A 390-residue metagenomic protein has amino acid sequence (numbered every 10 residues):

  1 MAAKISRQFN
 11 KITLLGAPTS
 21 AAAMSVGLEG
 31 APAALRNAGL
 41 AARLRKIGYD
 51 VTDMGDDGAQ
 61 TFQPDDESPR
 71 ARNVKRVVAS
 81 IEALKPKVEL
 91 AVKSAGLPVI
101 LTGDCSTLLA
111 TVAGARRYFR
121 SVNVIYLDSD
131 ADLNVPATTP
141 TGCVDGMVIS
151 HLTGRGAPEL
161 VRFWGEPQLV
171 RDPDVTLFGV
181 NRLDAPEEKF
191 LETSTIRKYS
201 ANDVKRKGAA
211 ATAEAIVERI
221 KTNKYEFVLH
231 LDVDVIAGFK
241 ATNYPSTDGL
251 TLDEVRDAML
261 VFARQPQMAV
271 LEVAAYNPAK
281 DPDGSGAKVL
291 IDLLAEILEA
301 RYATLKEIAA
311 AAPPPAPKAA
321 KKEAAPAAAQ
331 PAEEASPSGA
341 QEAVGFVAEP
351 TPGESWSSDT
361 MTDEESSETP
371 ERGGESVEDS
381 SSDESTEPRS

Functional and structural regions predicted by a protein language model:
A2-T19, S25-V99, R117, R197-S390: Catalytic cores of soluble, metal-dependent hydrolases
K4-Q8, R117-F119, T141-G142, E166-V170 (+2 more regions): Solvent-exposed alpha-helices and their adjacent loops that cap or buttress functional pockets in soluble metabolic
L15, G103, L127-S129, F178 (+1 more regions): Active-site flanking residues adjacent to catalytic metal/cofactor-binding acidic residues
K93, L97-G165, Q265: Active-site histidine-anchored catalytic micro-motif
G96-P98, D172-T176: Short active-site oxyanion
Y126-S129, T153, D174-R182, T195 (+2 more regions): Short, structured patches in soluble enzyme cores that scaffold and shape functional sites
S129-L133, R182, V233-A237: Short, glycine/acidic-enriched loop or turn micro-motifs at the edges of active sites
L183-E192: Short, glycine/polar-rich helix-capping loops at beta-to-alpha or helix-loop-helix junctions that flank or form
